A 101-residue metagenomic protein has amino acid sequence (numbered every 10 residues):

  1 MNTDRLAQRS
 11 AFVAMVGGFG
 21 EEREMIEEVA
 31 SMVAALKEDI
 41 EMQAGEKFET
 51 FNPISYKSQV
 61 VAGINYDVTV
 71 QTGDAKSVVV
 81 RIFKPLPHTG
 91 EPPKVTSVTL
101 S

Functional and structural regions predicted by a protein language model:
M1-S101: N- and C-terminal low-complexity/disordered segments
